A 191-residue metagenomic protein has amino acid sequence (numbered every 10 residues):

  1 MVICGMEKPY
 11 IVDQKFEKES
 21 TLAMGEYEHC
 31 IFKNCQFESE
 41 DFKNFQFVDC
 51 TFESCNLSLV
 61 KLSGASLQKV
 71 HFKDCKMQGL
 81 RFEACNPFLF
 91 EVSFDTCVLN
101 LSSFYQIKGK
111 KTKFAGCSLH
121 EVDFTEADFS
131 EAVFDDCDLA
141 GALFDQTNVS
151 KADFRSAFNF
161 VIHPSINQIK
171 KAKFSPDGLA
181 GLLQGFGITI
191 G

Functional and structural regions predicted by a protein language model:
V2-G191: Tandem repeat scaffolds
